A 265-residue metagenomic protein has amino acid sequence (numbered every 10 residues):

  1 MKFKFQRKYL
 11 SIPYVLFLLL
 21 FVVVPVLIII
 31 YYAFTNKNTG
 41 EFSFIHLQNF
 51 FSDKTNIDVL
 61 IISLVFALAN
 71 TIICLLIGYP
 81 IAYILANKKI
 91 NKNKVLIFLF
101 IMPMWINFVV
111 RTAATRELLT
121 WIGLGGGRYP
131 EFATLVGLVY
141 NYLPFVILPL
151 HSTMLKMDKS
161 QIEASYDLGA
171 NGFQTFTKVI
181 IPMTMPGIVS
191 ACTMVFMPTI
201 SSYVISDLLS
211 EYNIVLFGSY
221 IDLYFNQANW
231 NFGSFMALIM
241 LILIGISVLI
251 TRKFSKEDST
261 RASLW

Functional and structural regions predicted by a protein language model:
M1-F5: Short, Lys/Arg-rich, polar N-terminal cytosolic tail immediately upstream of the first transmembrane signal-anchor
Q6-N38, D53-L155, M183, G187 (+4 more regions): Membrane-water interface segments at the C-terminal ends of transmembrane alpha-helices in multi-pass inner-membrane
T39-S52, Y212-F225: Short hydrophobic, aromatic-rich alpha-helical segments embedded in or entering the lipid bilayer of multi-pass
M157-Q161, S259-T260: Short glycine/proline-centered loop/turn elements that form peptide/ligand docking sites
S165: The alpha-helix within a helix-turn-helix
L168-G169, P182: Glycine/proline-centered hinge or cleavage motifs at structural transition points of membrane proteins
F254-W265: Short cytosolic juxtamembrane segments of multi-pass membrane proteins
